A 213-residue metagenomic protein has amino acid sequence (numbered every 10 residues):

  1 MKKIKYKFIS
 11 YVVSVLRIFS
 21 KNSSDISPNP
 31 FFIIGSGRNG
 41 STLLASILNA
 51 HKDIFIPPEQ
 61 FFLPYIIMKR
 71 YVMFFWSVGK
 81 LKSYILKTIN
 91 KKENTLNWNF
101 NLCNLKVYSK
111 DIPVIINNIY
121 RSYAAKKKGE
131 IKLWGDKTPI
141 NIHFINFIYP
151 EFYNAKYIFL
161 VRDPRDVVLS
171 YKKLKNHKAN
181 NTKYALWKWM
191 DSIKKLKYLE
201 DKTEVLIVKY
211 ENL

Functional and structural regions predicted by a protein language model:
M1-P28, Y71-V72: Membrane-proximal basic amphipathic "stem/tether" segments
P30, D53, K156-Y157: Beta-sheet entry/capping signal
I33: Hydrophobic anchor at the beta1->P-loop junction of P-loop NTPases
S36: P-loop (Walker A) phosphate-binding loop of NTP-binding proteins
T42-I54: A conserved segment at the C-terminal end of the G1
F55-K137, N141: PAPS-dependent sulfation machinery
Y123-L213: PAPS-dependent sulfotransferase catalytic domain
